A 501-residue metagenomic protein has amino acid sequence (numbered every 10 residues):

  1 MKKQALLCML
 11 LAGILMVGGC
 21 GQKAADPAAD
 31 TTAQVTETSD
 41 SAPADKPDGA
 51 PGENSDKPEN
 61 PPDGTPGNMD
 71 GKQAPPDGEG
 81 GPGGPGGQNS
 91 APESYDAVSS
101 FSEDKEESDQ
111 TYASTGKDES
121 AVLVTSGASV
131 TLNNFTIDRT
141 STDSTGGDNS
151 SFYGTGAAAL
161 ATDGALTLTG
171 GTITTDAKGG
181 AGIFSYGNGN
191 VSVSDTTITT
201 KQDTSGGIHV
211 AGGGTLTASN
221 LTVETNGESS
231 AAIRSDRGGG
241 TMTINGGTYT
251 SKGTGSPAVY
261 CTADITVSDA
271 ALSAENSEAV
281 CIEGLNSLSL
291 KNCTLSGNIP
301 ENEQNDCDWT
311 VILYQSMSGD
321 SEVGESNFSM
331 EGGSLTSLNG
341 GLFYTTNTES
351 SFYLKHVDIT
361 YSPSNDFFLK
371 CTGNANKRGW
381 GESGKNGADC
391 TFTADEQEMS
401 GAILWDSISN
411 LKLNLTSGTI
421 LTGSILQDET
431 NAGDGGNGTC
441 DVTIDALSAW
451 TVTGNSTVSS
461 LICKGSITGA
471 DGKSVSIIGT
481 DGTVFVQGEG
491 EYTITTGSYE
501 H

Functional and structural regions predicted by a protein language model:
M1-L11: Positively charged n-region of N-terminal signal peptides that target proteins for export
L15-G19: C-terminal motif of bacterial Sec signal peptides marking the signal peptidase cleavage site
G21-E93, M317-G319, R378-S383: Disordered, low-complexity segments in secreted/periplasmic proteins that are enriched in proline
P75-A91, T136-T162, G180-G182, Y186-G187 (+9 more regions): Acidic/polar low-complexity surface segments
G81-S144, Q487, E491-H501: N-terminal segments that cap or nucleate solenoid repeat domains
D104-D109, S129-F135, L166-G170, N190-T196 (+15 more regions): All-beta strand scaffolds that present successive hydrophobic residues in beta-strands
S114, R139, T175-A177, T200-Q202 (+7 more regions): Residues in short coils/turns that link rungs of repeat/solenoid architectures in beta-rich domains
D406, N410-H501: Extracellular beta-strand/loop-rich repeat segments of large surface/secreted proteins
